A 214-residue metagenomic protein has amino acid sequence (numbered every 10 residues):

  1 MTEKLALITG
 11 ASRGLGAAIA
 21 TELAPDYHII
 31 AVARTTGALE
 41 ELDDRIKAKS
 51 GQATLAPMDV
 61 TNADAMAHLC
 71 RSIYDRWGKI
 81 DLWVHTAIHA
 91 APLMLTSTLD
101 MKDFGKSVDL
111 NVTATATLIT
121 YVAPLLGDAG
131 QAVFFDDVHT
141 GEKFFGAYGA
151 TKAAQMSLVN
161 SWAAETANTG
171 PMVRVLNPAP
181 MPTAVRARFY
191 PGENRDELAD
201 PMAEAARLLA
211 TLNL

Functional and structural regions predicted by a protein language model:
G10-R13: Conserved glycine-rich cofactor-binding loop
D26-E41: Conserved glycine-rich Rossmann-like NAD(P)H-binding loop of the short-chain dehydrogenase/reductase
I46-D64: Rossmann-fold cofactor-recognition segment
A67, I88-G105: Conserved mid-core segment of classical short-chain dehydrogenase/reductases
R71, D75, L110-G130, A164: Amphipathic alpha-helical dimer-interface segment in Rossmann-like NAD(P)H-dependent oxidoreductases
H89, D128-N168, N177-P180: Catalytic loop of short-chain dehydrogenase/reductase
S97-A116, V133, Q155: Catalytic Tyr-X3-Lys loop
N168, V175-N177, T183, P191-L214: C-terminal helical subdomain
